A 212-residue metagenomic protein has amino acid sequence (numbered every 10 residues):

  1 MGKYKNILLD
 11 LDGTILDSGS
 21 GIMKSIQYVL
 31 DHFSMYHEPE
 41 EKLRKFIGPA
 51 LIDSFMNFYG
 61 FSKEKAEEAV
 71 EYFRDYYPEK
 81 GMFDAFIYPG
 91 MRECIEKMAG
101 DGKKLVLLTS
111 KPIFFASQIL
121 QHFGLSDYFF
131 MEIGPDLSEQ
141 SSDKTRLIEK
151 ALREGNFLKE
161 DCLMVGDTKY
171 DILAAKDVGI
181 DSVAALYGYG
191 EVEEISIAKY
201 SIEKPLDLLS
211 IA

Functional and structural regions predicted by a protein language model:
M1-I7, I119-A212: Asp-based, Mg2+/Mn2+-dependent phosphohydrolase catalytic module
M1-K45: Active-site neighborhood of HAD-like aspartate-dependent phosphohydrolases
S25, S54, G90, F115-Q118 (+2 more regions): Phosphate- and divalent-cation-binding pockets in alpha/beta enzyme and binding domains that engage nucleotide-derived
V29-L30, A50-K63, I119, A151-L152: Helix-loop "lid/cap" segments that line or gate small-molecule binding pockets
M56-E93: Metal-dependent phosphoesterase signature
E79-L107, I113-S117, S142-T145: Short, acidic loop-to-helix structural element flanking the phosphoryl-transfer center in phosphate-processing enzymes
